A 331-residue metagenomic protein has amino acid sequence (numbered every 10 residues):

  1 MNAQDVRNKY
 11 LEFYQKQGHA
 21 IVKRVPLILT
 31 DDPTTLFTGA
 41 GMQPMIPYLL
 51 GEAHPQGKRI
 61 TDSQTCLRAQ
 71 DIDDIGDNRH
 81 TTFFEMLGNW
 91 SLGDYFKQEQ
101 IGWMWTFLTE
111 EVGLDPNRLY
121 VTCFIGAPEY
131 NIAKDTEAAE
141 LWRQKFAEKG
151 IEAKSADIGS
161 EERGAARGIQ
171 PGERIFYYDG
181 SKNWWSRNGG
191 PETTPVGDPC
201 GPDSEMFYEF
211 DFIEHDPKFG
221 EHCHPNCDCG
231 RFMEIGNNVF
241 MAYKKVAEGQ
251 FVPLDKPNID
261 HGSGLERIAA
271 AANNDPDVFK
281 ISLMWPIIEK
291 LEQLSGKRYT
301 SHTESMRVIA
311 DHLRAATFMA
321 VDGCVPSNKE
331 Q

Functional and structural regions predicted by a protein language model:
M1-E330: Structured aminoacyl-transfer and RNA-binding surfaces used for tRNA recognition/handling in the translation apparatus
